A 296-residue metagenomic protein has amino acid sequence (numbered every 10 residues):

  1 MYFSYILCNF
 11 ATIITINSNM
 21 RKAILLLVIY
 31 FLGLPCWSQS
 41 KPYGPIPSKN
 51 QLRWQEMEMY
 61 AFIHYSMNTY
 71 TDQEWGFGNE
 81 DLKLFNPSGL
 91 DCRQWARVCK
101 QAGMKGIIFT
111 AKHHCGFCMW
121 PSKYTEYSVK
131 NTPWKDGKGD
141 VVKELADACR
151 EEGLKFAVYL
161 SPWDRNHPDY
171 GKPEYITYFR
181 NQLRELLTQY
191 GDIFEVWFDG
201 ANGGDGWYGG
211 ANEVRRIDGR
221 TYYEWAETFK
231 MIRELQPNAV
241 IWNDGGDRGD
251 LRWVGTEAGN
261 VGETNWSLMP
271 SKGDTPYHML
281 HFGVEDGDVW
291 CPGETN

Functional and structural regions predicted by a protein language model:
M1-S40: Bacterial Sec-dependent N-terminal signal peptides
F3-I6, Q39-N296: Mature catalytic domains of secreted/periplasmic carbohydrate-active enzymes
